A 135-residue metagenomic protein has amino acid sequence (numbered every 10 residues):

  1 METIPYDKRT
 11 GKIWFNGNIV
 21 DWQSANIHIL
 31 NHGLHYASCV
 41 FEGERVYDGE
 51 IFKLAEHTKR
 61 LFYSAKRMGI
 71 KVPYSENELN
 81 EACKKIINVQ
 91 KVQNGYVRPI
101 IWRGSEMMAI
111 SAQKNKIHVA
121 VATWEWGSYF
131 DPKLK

Functional and structural regions predicted by a protein language model:
M1-K135: Conserved alpha/beta cores of soluble small-molecule-handling proteins
